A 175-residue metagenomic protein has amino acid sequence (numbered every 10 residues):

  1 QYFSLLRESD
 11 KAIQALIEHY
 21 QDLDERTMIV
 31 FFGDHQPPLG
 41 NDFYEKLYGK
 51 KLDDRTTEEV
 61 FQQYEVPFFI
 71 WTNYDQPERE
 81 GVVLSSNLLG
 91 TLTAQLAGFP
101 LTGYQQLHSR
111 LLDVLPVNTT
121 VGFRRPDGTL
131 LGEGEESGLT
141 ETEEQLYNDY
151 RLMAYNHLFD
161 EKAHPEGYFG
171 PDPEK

Functional and structural regions predicted by a protein language model:
Q1-K175: Solvent-exposed soluble domains appended to multi-pass membrane proteins
